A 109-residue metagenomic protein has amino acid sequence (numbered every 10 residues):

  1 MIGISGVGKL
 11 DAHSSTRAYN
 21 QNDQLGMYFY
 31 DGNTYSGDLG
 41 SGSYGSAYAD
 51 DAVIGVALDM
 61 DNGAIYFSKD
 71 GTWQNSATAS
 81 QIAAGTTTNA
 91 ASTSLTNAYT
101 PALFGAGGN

Functional and structural regions predicted by a protein language model:
M1-N109: PRY/SPRY (B30.2) beta-sandwich protein-interaction domains and their adjacent Ser/Pro/Gly-rich low-complexity linkers
